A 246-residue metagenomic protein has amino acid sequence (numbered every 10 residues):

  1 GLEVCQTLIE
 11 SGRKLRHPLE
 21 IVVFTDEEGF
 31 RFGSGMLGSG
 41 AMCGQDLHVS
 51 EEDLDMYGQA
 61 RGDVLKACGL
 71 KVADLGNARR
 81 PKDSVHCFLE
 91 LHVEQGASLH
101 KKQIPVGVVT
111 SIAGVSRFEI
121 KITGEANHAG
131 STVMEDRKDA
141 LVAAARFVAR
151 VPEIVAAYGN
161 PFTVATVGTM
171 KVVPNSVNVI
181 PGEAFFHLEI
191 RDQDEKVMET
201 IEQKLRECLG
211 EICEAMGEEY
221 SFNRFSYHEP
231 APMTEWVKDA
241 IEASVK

Functional and structural regions predicted by a protein language model:
V4-P18: Flexible, small-residue-rich helix->loop connector segments that border functional cores
C5-I9, A145-A156, L209, C213: Short amphipathic alpha-helical signal-transduction/dimerization elements
R16-T25, T163-T169, S221-F225: Beta-strand segments within the central parallel beta-sheet cores of soluble alpha/beta enzyme folds
D26-E27, R31-K196: Midchain, well-structured core segments that form catalytic/ion-binding scaffolds
V155-V164, C213-E219, V245-K246: Short secondary-structure junctions
T200-G210: Short amphipathic alpha-helices in soluble, non-transmembrane regions that often serve as interface/regulatory elements
N223-K246: An extended, acidic, His-containing surface patch that forms the Zn2+-binding/catalytic region of metallohydrolases
